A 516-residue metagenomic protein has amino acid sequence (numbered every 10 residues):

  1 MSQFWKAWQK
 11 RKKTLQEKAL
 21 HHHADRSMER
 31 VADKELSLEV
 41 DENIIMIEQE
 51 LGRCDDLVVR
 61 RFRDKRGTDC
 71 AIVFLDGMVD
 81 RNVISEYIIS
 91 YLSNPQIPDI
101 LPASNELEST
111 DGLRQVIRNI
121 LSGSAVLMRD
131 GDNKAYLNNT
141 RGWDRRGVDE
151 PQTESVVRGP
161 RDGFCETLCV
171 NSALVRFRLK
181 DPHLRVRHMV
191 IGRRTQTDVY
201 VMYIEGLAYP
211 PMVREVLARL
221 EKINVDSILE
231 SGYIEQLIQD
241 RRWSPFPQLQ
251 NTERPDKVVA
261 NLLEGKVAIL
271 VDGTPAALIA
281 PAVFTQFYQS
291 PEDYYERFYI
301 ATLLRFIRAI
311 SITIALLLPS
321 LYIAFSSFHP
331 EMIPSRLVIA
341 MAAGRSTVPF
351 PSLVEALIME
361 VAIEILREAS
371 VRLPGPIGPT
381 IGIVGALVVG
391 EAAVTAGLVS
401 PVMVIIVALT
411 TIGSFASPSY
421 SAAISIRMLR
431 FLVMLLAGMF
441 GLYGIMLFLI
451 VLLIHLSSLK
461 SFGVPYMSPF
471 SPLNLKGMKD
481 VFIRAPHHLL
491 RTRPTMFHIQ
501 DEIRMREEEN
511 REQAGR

Functional and structural regions predicted by a protein language model:
M1-L317, M332-S335, H455-R516: Membrane-embedded alpha-helical signal segments
L318-M332: Juxtamembrane "helix exit" motif at the C-terminal ends of alpha-helical transmembrane segments in multi-pass membrane
L321, P334-L337, G344-R516: Generic detector of multi-pass transmembrane helix bundles and their immediately adjacent loops in polytopic membrane
